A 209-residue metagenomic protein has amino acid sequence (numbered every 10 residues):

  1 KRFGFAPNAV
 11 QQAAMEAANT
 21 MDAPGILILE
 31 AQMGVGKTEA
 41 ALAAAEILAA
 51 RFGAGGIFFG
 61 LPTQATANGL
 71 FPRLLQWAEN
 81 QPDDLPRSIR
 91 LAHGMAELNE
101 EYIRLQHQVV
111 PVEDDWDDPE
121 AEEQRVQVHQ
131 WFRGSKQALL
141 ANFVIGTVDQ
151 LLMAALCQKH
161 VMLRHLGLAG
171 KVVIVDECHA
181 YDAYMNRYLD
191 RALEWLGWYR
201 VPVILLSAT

Functional and structural regions predicted by a protein language model:
K1-T209: N-terminal helicase ATP-binding lobe
